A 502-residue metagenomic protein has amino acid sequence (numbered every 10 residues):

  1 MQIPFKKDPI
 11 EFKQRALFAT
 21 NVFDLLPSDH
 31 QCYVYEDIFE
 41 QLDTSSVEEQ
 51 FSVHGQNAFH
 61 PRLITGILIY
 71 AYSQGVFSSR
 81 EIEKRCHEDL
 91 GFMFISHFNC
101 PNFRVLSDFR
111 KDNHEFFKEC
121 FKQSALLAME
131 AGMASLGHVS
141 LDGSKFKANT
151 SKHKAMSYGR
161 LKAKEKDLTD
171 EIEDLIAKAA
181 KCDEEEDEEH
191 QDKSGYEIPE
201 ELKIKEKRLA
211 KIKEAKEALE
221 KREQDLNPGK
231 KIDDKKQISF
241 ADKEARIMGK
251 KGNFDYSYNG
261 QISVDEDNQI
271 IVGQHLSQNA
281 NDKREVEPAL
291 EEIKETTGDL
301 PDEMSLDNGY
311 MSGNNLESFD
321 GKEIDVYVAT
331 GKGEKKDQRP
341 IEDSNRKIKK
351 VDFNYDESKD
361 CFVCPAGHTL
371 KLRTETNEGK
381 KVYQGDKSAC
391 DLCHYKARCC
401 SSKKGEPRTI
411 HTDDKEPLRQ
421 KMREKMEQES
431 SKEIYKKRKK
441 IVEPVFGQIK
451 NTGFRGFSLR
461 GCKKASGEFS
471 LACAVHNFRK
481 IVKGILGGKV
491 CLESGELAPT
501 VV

Functional and structural regions predicted by a protein language model:
M1-C32: Hydrophobic alpha-helical membrane-insertion signals
I3-F5, F51-G55, S430-E433: A ubiquitous short alpha-helical element
P27-I69: Basic, short loop/linker segments at the boundary and entry of helix-turn-helix/winged-helix-like folds
L68, G75-E88, N99-V502: Anion-binding and metal-coordination hotspots
